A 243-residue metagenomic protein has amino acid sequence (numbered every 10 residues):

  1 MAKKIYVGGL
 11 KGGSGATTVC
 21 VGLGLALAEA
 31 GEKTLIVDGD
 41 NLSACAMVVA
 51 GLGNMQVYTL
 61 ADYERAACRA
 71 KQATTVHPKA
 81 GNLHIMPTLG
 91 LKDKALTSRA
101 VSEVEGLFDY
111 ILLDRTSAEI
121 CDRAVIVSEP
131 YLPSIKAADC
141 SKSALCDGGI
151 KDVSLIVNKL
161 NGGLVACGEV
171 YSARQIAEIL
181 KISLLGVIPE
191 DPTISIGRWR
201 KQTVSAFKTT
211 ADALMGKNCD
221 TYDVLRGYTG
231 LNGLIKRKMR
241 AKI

Functional and structural regions predicted by a protein language model:
K3-G39: Walker A/P-loop phosphate-binding motif and the immediately C-terminal alpha-helix
T17-G22, I135, D139, V170 (+1 more regions): Short amphipathic alpha-helical segment that frequently serves as the phosphate-/nucleotide-binding helix
I36-D109, I196-G197: P-loop/Walker-type NTP enzyme "switch/lid" segment
G51-Q56, A144, Y171-Q175, Q202-S205: Short, hinge-like loop/turn segments at secondary-structure boundaries
E105-E190, I196: Conserved catalytic-core segment of NTP-binding enzymes
I196-A211: C-terminal boundary of histidine-terminating zinc-finger modules
A213-I243: P-loop NTP-binding site
